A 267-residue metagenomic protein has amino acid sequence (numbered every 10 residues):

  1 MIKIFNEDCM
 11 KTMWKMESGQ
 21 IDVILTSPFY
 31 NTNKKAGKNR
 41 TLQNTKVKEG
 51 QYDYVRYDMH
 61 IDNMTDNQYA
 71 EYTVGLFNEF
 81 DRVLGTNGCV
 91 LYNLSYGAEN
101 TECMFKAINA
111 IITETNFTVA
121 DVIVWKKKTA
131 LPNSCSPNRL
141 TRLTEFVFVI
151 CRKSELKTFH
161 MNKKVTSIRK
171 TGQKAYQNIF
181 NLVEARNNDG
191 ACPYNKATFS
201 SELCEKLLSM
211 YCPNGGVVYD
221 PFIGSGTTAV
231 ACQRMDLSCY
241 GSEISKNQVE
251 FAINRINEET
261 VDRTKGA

Functional and structural regions predicted by a protein language model:
M1-E250: Core catalytic lobe of class I
I253-A267: Short, conserved SAM-binding/catalytic segment of Class I S-adenosyl-L-methionine-dependent methyltransferases
